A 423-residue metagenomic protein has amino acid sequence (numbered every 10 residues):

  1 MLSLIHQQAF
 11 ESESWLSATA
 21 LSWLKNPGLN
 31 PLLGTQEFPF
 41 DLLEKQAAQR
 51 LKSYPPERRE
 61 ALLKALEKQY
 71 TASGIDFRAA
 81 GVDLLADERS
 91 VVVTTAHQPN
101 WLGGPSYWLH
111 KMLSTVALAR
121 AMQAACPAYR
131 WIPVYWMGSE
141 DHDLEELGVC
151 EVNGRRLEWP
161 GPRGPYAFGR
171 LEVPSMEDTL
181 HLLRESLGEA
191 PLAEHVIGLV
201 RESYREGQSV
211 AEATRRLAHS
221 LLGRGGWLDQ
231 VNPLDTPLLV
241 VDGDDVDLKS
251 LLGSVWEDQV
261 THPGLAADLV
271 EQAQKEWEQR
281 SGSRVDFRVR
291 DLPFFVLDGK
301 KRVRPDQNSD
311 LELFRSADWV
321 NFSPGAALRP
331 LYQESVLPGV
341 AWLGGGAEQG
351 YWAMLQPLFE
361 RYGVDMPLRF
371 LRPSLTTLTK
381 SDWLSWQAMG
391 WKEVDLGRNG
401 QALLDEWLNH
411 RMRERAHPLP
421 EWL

Functional and structural regions predicted by a protein language model:
M1-L423: N-terminal targeting/trafficking signals and adjacent low-complexity tails
